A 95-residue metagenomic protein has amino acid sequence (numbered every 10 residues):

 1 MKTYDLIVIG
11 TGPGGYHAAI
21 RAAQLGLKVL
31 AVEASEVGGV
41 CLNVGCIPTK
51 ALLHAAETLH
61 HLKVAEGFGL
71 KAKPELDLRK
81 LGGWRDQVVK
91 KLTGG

Functional and structural regions predicted by a protein language model:
M1-G14: Beta1/beta-strand and adjacent pyrophosphate-binding region of the FAD-binding site in flavoprotein oxidoreductases
H17: Short alpha-helical segment within the catalytic ATP-binding CA
I20-L27, V32-G95: Glycine-rich flavin
